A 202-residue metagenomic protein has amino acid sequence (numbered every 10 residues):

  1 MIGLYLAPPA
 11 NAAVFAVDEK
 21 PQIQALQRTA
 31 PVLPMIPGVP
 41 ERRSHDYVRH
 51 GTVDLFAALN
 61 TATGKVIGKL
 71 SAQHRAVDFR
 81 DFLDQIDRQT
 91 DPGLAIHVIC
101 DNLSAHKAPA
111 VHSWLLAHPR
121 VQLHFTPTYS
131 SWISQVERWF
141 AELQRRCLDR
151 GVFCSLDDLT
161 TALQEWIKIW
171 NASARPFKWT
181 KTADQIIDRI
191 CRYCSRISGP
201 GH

Functional and structural regions predicted by a protein language model:
M1-D84, R189-R192, R196: Extended, low-complexity cationic-aromatic segments
V14, H97-V98: Hydrophobic "anchor" residues on beta-strands that sit immediately upstream of conserved functional sites
K20-I23, T61-T63, L103-A105, Y129-S131 (+1 more regions): Short, solvent-exposed loop/turn segments at secondary-structure junctions
Q27, D158-H202: C-terminal domain-tail junction helix/linker
R42-Y47, A117-Q135, G151-F153: RNase H-like polynucleotidyl transferase catalytic core
V66, V136-D158, I169-N171: Active-site proximal helix-loop segment of RNase H-like, two-metal nucleases, encompassing DDE(D)
H74-R75, V98-P109, T128-I133, D158: Acidic, metal-coordinating catalytic cores used for nucleic-acid/nucleotide bond scission and strand-transfer chemistry
A108-A117: Short, aromatic/basic amphipathic alpha-helical patches
